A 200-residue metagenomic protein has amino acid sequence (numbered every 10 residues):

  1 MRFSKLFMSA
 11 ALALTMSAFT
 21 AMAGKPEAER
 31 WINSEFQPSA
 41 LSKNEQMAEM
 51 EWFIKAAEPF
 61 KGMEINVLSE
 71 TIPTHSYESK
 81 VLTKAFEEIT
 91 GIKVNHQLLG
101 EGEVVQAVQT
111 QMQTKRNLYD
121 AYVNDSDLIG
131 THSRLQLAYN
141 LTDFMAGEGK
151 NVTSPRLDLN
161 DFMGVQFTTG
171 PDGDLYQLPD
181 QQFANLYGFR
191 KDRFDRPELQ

Functional and structural regions predicted by a protein language model:
M1-M8: Bacterial N-terminal signal peptides that target proteins for export
S9-A18: Bacterial N-terminal signal peptides
A21-A23: Boundary at the C-terminal end of the N-terminal hydrophobic targeting segment
K25-P59, S126-L186: Hinge/lid segment of periplasmic solute-binding proteins
E49-A56, P73-G91, D192: Short, polar/charged alpha-helical segment
N66-S69, N95-L98, D120-V123, Q177-P179 (+1 more regions): Structural recognition of the beta-strand scaffold that forms the well-ordered cores of secreted hydrolase catalytic
I72-Y77, D172-K191, Q200: Extracytoplasmic ligand-binding site segments that recognize negatively charged/polar headgroups
K84-D161, R196-E198: Extracytoplasmic "Venus flytrap"/periplasmic binding protein-like
